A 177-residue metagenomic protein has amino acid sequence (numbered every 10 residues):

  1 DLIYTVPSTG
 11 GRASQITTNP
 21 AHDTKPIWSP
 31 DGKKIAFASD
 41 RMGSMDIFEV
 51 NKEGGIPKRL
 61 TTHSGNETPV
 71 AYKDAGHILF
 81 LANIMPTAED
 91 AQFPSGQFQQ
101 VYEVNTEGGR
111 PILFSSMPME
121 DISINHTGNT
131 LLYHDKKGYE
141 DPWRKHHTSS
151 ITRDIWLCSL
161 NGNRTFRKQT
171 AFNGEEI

Functional and structural regions predicted by a protein language model:
D1-I3, T17-D23, A38-F48, T61-T68 (+5 more regions): A flexible loop/linker signature enriched in serine peptidases of the S9 family
P7-G11, N51-G55, N105-G109, S159-N163: Short loop/turn segments that connect beta-strands within beta-propeller blades
S8, D31-K33, D40: Short, solvent-exposed loop/edge-beta patches enriched in aromatic
I27, A71, S123-N125: Conserved beta-strand position repeated across blades of beta-propeller domains
D31-K33, A75-H77, T127-N129: Short coil/turn segments that connect the beta-strands within blades of beta-propeller domains
L60, D74: Flexible gly/pro/ser-rich segments immediately N-terminal to CXXCH heme-c attachment motifs in exported/periplasmic
